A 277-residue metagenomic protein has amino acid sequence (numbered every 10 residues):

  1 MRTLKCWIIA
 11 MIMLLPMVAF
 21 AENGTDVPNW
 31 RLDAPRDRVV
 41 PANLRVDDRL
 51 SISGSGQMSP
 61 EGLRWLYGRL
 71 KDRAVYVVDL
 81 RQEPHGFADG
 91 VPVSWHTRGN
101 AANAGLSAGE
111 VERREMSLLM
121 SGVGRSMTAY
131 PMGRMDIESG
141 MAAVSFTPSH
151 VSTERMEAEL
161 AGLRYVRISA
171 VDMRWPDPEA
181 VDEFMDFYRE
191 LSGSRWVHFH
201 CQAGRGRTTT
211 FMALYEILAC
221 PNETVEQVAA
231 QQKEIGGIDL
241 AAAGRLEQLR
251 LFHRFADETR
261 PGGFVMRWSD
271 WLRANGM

Functional and structural regions predicted by a protein language model:
M1-I8: Bacterial N-terminal signal peptides that target proteins for export
C6, P16-M17: Generic detector of low-complexity/intrinsically disordered segments and short hydrophobic N-terminal stretches
M13, A19-H198, T210-M277: Cys-dependent protein tyrosine phosphatase-like superfamily
G204: Conserved G/P- and acidic residue-centered "switch" motifs that form tight phosphate/ATP-binding loops in soluble
R207: Conserved SAM/SAH-binding loop-helix junction of Class I S-adenosyl-L-methionine-dependent methyltransferases
